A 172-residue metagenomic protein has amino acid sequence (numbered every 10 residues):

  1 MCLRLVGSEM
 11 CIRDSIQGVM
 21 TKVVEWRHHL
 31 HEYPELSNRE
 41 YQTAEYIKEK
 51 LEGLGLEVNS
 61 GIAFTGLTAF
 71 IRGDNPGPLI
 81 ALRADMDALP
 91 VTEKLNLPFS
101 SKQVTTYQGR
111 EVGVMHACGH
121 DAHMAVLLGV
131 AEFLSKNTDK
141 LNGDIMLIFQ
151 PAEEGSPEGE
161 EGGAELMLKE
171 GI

Functional and structural regions predicted by a protein language model:
M1-G7, C11: Single conserved hydrophobic/aromatic residue that forms the stacking wall/gate of nucleotide- or nucleobase-binding
C2, P34-E35, E158: Short N-terminal micro-motifs specific to bacterial/archaeal maturation and metal-cluster initiation sites
G7, E32, K169: Phosphate-coordinating loops and pocket residues in cytosolic domains that bind phosphorylated ligands
E9, V23, E160-E161: Alpha-helix initiation and N-capping motif
R13-H116, A125-G143: Acidic/His- and Gly-rich active-site-bordering loop/insert found across diverse amide/peptide-bond hydrolases
C118-H120: Membrane-interface loop-to-helix entry segments
A122-I172: Acidic/histidine-rich catalytic neighborhood of metal-dependent amide-processing enzymes
